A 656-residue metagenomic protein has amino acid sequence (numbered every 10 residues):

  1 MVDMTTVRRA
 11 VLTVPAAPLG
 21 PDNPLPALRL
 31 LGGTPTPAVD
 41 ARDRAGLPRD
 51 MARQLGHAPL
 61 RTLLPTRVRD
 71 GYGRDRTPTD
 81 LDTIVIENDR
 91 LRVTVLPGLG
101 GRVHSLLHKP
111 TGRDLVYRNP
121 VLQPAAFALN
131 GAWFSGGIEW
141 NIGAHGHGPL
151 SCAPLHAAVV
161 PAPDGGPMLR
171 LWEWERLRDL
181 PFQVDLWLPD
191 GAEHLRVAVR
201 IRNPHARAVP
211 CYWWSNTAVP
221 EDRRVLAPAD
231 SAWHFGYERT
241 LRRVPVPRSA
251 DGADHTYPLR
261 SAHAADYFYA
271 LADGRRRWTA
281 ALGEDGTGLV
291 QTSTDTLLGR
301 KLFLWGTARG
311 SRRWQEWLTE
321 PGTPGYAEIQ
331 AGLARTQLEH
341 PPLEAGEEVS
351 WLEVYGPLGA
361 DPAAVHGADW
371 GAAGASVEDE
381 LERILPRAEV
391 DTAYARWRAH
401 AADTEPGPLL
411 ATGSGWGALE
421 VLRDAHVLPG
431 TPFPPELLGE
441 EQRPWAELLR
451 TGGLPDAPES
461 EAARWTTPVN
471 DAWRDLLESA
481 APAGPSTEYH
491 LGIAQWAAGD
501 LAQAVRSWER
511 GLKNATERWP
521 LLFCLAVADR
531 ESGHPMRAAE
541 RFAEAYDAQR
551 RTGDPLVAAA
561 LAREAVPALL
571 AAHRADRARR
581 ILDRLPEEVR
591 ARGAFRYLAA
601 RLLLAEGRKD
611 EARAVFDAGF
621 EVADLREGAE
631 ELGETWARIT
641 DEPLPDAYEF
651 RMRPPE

Functional and structural regions predicted by a protein language model:
V2-G56, L81-E87, L91-A153: Acidic-aromatic substrate-binding/catalytic surfaces of carbohydrate-active enzymes
V2-P48, I84, R207-Y212, N216-P341 (+3 more regions): A contiguous, surface-exposed recognition patch within enzymatic or periplasmic domains that forms
A45-E87, E139-E193, R223, G310-Q337: Extended, loop-rich substrate-binding clefts of extracytoplasmic carbohydrate-active enzymes
I84-E87, V95, V199, P342-G359: Short Pro-Gly-centered flexible turn/kink motifs
V93-P110, L171-D222, A229-S231, F235 (+1 more regions): Acidic, contiguous internal or C-terminal segments within carbohydrate-active enzymes that form a structured patch used
S486, P520, L556-A560, A594 (+1 more regions): Start-of-helix register in tetratricopeptide repeats
